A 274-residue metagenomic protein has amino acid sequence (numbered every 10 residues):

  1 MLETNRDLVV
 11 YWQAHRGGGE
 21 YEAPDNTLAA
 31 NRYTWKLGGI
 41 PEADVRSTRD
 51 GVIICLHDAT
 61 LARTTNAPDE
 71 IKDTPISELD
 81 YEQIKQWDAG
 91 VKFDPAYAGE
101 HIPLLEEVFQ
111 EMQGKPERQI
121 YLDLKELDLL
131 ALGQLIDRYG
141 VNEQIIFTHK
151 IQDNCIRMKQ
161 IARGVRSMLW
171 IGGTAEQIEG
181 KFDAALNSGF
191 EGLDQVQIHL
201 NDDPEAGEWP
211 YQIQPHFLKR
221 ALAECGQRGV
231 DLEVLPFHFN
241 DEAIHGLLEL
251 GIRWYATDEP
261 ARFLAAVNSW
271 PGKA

Functional and structural regions predicted by a protein language model:
M1-A274: Phosphate-group recognition and catalysis centered on beta-loop-alpha active-site segments
